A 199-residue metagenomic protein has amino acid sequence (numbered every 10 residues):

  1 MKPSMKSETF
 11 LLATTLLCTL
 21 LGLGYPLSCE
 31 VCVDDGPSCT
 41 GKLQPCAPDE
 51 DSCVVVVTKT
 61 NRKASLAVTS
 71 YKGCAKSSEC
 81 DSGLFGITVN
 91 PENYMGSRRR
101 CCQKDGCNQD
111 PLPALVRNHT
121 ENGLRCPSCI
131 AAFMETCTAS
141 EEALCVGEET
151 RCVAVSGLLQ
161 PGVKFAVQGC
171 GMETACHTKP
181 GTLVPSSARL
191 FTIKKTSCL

Functional and structural regions predicted by a protein language model:
K2-L199: Disulfide-rich, cysteine-dense mature extracellular segments of secreted or cell-surface proteins
